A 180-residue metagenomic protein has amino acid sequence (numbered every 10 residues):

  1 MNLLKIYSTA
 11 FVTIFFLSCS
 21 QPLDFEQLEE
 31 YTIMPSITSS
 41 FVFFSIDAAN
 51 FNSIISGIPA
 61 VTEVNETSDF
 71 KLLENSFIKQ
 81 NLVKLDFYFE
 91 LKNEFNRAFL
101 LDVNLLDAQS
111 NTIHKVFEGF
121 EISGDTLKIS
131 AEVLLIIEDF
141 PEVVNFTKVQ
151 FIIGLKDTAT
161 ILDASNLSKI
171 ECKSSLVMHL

Functional and structural regions predicted by a protein language model:
N2-I6, C19-L180: Extracellular/secretory-pathway and virion-surface proteins
